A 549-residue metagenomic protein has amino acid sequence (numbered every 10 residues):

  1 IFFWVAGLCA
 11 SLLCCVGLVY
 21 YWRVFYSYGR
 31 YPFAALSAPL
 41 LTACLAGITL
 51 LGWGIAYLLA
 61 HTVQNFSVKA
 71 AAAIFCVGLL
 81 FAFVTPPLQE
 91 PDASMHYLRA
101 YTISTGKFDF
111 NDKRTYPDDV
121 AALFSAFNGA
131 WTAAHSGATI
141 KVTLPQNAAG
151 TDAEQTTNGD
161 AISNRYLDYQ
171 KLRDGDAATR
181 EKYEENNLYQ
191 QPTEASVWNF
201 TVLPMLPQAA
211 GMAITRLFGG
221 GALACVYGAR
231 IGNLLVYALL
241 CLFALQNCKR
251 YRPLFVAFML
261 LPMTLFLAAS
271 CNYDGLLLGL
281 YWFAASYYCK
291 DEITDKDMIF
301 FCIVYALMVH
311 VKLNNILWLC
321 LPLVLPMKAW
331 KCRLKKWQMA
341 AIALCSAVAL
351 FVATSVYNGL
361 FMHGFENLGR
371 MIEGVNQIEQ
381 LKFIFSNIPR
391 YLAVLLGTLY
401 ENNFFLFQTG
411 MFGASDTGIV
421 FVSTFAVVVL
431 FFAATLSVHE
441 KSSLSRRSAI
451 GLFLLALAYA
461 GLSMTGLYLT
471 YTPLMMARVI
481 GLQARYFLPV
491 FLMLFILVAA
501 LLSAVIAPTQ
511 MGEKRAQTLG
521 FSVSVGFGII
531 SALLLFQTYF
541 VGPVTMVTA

Functional and structural regions predicted by a protein language model:
F3-S11, N65, G220-L223, L242-P262: Transmembrane-helix signature of polytopic, membrane-embedded enzymes that assemble or transfer cell-envelope glycans
C15-T42, A349-A353, N358-G364, L368 (+2 more regions): Transmembrane helical bundles and short interhelical boundary loops of multi-pass, membrane-embedded
W53-G54, Y227-Y251: Transmembrane-helix motifs of polytopic, lipid-linked glycan transferases
K107-V226: Interfacial juxtamembrane loops and adjacent helix segments that form the catalytic/substrate-binding surfaces
L265-L267, D297-L313, W318-V324: Membrane-interface alpha helices of multi-pass inner-membrane proteins
S270-L277: Short acidic/glycine- and proline-prone juxtamembrane loop motifs at membrane-interface regions of multi-pass membrane
Y287-K296, W318-V348: Perimembrane helix-loop-helix junctions
T354-H439, A549: Membrane-lumen/periplasm interface segments of multi-pass, membrane-embedded glycan/lipid transferases
